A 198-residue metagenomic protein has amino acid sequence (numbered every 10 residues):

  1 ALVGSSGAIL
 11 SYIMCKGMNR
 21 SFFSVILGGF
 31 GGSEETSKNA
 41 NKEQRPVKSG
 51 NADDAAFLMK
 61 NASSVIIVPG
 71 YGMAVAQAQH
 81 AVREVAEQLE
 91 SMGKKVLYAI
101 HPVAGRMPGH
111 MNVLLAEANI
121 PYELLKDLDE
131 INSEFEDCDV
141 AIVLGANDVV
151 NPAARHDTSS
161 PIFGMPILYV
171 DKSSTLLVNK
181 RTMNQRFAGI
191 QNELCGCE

Functional and structural regions predicted by a protein language model:
A1-L2, M14, L115, E130: Aromatic/pi-system hotspot detector in well-structured domains
L2-A62: Membrane-interfacial segments at transmembrane helix termini in multi-pass membrane proteins
E43-E198: Structured cytosolic domains appended to multi-pass membrane proteins
